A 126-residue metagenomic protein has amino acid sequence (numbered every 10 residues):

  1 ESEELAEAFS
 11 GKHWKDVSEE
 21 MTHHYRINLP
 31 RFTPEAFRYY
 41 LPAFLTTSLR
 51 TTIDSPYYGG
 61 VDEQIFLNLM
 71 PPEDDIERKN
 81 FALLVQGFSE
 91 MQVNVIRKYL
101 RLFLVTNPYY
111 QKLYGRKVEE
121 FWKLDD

Functional and structural regions predicted by a protein language model:
E1-N28: Long, low-complexity, highly charged intrinsically disordered regions
F32, F37-D126: Extended alpha-helical scaffolding segments
